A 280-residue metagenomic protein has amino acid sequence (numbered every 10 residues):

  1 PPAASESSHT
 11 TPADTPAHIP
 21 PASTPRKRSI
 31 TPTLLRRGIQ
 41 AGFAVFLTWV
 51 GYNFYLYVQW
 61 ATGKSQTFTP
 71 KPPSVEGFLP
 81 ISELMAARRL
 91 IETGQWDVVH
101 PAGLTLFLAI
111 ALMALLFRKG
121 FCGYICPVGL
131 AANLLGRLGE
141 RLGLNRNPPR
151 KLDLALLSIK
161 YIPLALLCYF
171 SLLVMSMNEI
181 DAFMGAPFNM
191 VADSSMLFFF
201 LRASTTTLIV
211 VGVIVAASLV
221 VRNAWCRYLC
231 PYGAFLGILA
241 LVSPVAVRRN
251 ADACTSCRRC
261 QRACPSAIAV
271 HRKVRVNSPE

Functional and structural regions predicted by a protein language model:
P1-R275, P279: Non-ligating segments of multi-cofactor redox enzymes
